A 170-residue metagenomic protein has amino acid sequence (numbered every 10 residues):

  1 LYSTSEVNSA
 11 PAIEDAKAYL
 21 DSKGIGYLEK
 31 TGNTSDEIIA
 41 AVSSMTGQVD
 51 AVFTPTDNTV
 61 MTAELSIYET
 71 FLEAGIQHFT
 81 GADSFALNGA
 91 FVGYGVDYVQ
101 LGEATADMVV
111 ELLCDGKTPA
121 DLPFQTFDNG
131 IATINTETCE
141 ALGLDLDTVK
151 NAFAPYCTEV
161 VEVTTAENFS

Functional and structural regions predicted by a protein language model:
L1-K23, T118, L122-T138: An alpha-beta-alpha
L1-Y2, L28, V49-M61, F79-G81: Periplasmic-binding protein-like
S3-A12, E29-I38, N58, S84 (+2 more regions): Hinge/beta->alpha junction and helix N-cap segments in small-molecule ligand-binding domains
E37-Q48: Short, well-structured alpha-helical segments in soluble
G47-D50, V109: Short, high-confidence coil segments that cap the C-terminus of an alpha-helix and link into the following beta-strand
A63, I67-F91: Venus flytrap/periplasmic-binding-protein-like
V96-K117: Hydrophobic alpha-helical segments within soluble ligand-binding/sensing domains
E111-S170: Hinge/cleft segment of the Venus flytrap/periplasmic-binding protein
